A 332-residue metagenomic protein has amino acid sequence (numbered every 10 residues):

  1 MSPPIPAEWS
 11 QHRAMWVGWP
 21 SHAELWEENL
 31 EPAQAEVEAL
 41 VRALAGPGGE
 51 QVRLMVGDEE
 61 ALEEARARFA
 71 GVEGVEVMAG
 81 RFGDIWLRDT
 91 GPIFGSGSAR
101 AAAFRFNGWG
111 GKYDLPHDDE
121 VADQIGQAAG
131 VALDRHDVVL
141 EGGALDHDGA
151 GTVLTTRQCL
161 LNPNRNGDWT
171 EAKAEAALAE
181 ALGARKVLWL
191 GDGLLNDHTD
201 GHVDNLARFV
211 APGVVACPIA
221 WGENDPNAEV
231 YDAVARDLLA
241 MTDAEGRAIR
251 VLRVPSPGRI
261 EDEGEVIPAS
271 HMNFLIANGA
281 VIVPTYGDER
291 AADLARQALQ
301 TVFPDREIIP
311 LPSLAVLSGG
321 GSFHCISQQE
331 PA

Functional and structural regions predicted by a protein language model:
M1-A332: The feature marks the mature, well-folded catalytic cores of soluble enzymes
